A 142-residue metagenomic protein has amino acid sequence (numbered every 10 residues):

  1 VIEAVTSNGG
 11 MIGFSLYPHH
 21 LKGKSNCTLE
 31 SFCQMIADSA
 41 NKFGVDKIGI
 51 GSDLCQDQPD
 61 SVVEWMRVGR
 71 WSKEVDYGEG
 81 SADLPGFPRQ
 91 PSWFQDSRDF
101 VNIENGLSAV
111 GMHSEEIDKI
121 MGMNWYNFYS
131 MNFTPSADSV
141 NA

Functional and structural regions predicted by a protein language model:
V1, T28-M35, D99, I103 (+1 more regions): General structural feature for long, well-ordered alpha-helical segments within catalytic domains of soluble enzymes
V1-G10, E30-D46: Histidine/acidic residue-rich metal-binding segments in metalloenzymes
T6-L29: A conserved active-site cap/scaffold subdomain adjacent to cofactor or substrate pockets
I12, D53, I117: Conserved, mostly hydrophobic/aromatic
S15-L16, F43-W93: Short acidic/histidine-rich active-site segments
H19-G23, Q56-P59, Y126-F128: Flexible loop/turn segments at secondary-structure boundaries
C27-S31, E64-W65, M131-N132: Short low-complexity, flexible loop/linker segments enriched in glycine and/or proline with clustered acidic
A82-A142: Mid-to-C-terminal alpha-helical segments outside catalytic/metal-binding sites
